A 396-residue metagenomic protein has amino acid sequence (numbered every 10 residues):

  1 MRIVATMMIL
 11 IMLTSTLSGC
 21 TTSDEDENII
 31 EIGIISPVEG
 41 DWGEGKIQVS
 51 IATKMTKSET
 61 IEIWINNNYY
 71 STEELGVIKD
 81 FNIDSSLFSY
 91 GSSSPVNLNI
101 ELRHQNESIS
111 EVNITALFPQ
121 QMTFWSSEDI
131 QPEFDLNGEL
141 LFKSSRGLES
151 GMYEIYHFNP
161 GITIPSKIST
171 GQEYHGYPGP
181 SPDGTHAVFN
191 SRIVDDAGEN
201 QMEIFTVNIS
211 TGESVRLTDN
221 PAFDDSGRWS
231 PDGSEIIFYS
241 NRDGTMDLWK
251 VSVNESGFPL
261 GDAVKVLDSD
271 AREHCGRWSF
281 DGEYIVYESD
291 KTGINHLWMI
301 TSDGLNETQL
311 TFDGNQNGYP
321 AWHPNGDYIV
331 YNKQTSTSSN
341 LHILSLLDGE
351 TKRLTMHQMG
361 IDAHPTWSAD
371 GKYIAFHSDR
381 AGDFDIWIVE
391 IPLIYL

Functional and structural regions predicted by a protein language model:
M1-I30, I51, L98, L396: Secretory targeting signatures
A5-I9, K57, S210: Generic hydrophobic-segment detector
S23-I47: Short, compositionally biased P/S/T/A/G/V-rich stretches that sit at domain boundaries
I29-E31, I35, A52, N66 (+2 more regions): Intrinsically disordered, low-complexity regions
G40, K46, A52-A116: Long, low-complexity serine/threonine/glycine- and acidic-rich segments characteristic of extracellular
Q48, I83-P95, N99-E101, I109-L396: Sequence signature of WD/YWTD-type beta-propeller architectures
